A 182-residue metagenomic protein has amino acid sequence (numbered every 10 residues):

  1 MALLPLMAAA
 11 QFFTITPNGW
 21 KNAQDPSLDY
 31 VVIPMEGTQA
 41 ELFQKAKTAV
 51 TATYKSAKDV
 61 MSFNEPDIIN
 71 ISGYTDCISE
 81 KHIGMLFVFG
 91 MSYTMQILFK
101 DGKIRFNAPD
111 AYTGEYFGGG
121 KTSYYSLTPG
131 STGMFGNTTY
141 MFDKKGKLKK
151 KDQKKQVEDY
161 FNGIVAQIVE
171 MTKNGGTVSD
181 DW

Functional and structural regions predicted by a protein language model:
M1-A2: Bacterial N-terminal signal peptides that target proteins for export
P5-M7: N-terminal signal peptide c-region/cleavage motif recognized by signal peptidases
A10-W182: Ser/Thr-rich, low-complexity intrinsically disordered terminal regions
